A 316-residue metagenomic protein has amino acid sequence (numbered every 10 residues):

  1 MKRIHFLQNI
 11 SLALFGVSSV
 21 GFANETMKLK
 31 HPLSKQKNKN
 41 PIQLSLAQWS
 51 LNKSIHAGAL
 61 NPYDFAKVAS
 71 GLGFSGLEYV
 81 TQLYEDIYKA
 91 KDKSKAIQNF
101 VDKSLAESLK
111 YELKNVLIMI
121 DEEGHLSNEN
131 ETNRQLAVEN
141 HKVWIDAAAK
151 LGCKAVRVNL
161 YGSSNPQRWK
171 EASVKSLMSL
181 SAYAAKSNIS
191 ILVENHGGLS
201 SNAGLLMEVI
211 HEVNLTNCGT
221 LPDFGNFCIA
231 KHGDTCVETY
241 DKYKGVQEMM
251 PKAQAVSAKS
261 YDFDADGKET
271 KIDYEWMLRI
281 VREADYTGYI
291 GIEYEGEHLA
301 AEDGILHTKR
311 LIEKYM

Functional and structural regions predicted by a protein language model:
M1-V17: N-terminal secretory signal peptides and thylakoid transit peptides that target proteins across membranes
I10-L14, A23, Q36, V101-P222 (+1 more regions): Active-site acidic/histidine proton-transfer and metal-coordination neighborhood in alpha/beta enzyme cores
G21-W49, S54-A57: C-terminal segment of N-terminal export signals and the immediately downstream linker at the start of the mature
P41, G76-L77, V174-I280: Acidic/histidine-rich catalytic cores of soluble enzymes
I42-Q48, L77-Y79, N115-I120, V156-V158 (+4 more regions): Hydrophobic faces of well-ordered beta-strands that scaffold small-molecule active sites in alpha/beta enzyme cores
H56-A69, Q135-D146, E238-V246: Short, acidic/polar
Y63-Q82, G152: Catalytic domains of carbohydrate-active enzymes, especially glycoside hydrolases
E78-S104, S163-S164: Glycine-rich, proline-tolerant flexible connector loops at the mouths of alpha/beta enzymes
